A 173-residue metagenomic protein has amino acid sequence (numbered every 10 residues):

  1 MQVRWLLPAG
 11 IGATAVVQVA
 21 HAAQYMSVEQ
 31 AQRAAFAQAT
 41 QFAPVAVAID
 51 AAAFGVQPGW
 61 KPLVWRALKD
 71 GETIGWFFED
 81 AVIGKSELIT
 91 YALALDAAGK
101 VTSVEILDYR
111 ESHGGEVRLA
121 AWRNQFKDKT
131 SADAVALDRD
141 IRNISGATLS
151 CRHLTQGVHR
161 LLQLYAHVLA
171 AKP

Functional and structural regions predicted by a protein language model:
M1-L7: Bacterial N-terminal signal peptides that target proteins for export
P8-V16: Bacterial N-terminal signal peptides
A20-I144, T148-R152, Q156-P173: Flexible, solvent-exposed loop/hinge segments and secondary-structure transition points
